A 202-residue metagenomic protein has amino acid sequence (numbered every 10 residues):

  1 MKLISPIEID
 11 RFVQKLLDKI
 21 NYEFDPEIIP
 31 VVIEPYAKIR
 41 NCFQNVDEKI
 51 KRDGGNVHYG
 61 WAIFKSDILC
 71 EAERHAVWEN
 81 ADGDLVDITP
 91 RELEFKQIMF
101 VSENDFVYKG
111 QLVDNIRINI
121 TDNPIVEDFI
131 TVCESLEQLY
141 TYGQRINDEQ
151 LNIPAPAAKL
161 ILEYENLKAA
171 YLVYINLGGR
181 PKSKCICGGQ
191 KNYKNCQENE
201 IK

Functional and structural regions predicted by a protein language model:
M1-I186, K191-N195, K202: A structural boundary/capping signal
